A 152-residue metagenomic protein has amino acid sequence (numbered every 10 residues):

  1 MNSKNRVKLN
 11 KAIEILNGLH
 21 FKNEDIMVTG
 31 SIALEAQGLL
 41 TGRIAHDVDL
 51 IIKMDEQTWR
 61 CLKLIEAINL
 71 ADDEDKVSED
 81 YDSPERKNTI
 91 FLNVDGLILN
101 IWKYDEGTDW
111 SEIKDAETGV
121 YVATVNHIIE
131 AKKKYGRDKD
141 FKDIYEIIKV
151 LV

Functional and structural regions predicted by a protein language model:
M1-V152: Compositionally biased terminal segments of proteins
